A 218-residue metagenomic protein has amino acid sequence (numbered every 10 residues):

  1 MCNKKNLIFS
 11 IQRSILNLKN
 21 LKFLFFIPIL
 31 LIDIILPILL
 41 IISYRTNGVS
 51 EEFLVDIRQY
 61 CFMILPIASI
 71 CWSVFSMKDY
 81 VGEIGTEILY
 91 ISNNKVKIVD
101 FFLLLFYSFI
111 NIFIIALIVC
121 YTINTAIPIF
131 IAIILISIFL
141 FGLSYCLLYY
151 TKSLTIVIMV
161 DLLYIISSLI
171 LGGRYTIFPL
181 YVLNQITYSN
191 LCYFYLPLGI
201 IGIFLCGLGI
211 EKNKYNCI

Functional and structural regions predicted by a protein language model:
M1-L30, C146-L147: Aromatic- and glycine-rich beta-strand/loop motifs that create alpha-glucan
K4, Y44, S50-E51, T151-I218: Terminal transmembrane helical anchor/hairpin motif
N17, L21, N94, K152-S153: Short loop-to-helix capping motifs
K19-V49: Long, highly hydrophobic alpha-helical transmembrane signal-anchor segments
L24-P28, R58-L65, P128-S137, Y164-I165 (+1 more regions): Alpha-helical transmembrane segments of polytopic membrane proteins
I32-I34, Y107, L162-I166: Residue-level recognition of pore/gate-forming positions within transmembrane alpha-helices of multi-pass
I38-K78, D100-D161: Secretory targeting signals
I88-V96: Short helix-to-coil transition segments within interhelical loops that connect adjacent transmembrane helices
